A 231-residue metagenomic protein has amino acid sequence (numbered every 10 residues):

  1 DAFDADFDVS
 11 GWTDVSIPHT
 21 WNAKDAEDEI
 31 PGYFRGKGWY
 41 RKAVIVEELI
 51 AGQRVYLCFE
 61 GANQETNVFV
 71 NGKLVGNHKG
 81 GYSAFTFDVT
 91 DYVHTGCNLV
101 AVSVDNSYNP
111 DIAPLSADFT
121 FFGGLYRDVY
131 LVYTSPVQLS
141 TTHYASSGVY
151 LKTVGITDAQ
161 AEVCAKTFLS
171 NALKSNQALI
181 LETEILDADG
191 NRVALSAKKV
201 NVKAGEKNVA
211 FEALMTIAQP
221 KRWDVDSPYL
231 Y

Functional and structural regions predicted by a protein language model:
D1-D25, L99-N109, F119, Y130-L131: Accessory carbohydrate-binding/adhesion or oligomerization-edge regions at the termini of glycan-active proteins
A5-F7, N176-E182, L195, D224-Y231: Short flexible loop/turn segments that cap and initiate beta-strands
I17, N77, L195-A197: Residue-level detector of high-confidence beta-strand sites
R35-T142, S146-G148, A172-L173: Accessory beta-strand-rich segments of carbohydrate-active enzymes
K37, T95-G96, Q160, A204-N208: Solvent-exposed, conformationally flexible loop/turn segments
I50-R54, V93-C97, N176, I217-L230: Short glycine/proline/serine/threonine-rich loop/turn segments at secondary-structure transition edges
V70, A159-N201, V209-A213: Beta-strand-rich binding/interaction modules
A84-D91, N208-T216: Exposed aromatic-hydrophobic patches
